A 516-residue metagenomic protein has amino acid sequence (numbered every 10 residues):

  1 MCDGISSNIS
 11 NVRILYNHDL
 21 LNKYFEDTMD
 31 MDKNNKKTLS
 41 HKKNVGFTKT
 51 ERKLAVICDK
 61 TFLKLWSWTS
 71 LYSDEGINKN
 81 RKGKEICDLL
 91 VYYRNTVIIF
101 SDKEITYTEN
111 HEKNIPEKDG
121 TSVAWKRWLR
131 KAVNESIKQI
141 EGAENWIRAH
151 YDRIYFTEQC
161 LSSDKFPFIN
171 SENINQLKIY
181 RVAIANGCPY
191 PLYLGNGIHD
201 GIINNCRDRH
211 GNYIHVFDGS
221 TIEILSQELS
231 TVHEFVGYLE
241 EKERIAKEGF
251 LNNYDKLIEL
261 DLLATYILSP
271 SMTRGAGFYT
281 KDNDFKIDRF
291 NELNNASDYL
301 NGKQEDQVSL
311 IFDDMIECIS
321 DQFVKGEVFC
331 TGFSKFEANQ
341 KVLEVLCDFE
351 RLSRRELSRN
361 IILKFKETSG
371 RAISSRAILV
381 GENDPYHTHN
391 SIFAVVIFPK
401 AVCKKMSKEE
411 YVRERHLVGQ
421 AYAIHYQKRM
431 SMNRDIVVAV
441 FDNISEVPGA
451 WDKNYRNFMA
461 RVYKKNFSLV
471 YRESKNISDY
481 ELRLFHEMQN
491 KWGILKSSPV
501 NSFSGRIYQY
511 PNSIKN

Functional and structural regions predicted by a protein language model:
M1-I86, V91-N516: Intrinsically disordered, low-complexity Ser/Thr/Pro/Gly-rich regulatory segments
